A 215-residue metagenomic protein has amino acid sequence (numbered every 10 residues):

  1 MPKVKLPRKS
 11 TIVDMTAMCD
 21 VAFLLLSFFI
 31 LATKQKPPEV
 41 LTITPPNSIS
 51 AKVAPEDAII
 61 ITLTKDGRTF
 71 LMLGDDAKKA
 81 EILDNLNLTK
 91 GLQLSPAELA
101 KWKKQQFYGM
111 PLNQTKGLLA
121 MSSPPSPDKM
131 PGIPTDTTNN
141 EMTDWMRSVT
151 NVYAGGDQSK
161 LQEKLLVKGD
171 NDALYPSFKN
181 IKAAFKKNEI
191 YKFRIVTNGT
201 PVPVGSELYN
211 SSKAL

Functional and structural regions predicted by a protein language model:
M1, V13-M15, P55, A154: Short hydrophobic/aromatic-rich motifs at helix boundaries and adjacent loops
M1-V4, K79: Hydrophobic, well-ordered secondary-structure segments that either form specific early membrane-associated helices used
K3-V40: Hydrophobic single transmembrane helices highlighted by the model
K36-L215: Long, low-hydrophobicity, acidic/polar, solvent-exposed interaction domains
